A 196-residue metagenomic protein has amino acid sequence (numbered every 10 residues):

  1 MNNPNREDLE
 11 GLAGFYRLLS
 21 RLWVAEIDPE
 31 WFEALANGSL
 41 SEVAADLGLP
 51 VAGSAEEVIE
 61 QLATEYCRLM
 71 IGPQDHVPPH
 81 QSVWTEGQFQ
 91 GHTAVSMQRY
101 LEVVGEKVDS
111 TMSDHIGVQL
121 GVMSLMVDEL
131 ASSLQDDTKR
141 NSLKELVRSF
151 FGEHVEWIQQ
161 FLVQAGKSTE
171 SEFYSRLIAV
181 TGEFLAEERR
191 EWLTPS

Functional and structural regions predicted by a protein language model:
M1-S196: Surface/interface-facing alpha-helical segments and adjacent flexible terminal/loop regions used for partner/assembly
